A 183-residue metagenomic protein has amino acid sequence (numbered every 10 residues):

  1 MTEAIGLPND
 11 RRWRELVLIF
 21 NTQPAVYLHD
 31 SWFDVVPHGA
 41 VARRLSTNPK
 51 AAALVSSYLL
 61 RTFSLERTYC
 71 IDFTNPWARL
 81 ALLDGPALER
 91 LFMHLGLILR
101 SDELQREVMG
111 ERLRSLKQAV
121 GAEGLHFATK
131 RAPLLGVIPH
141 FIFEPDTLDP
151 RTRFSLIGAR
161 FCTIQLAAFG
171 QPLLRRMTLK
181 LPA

Functional and structural regions predicted by a protein language model:
M1-A183: General marker for long, soluble alpha-helical cores
